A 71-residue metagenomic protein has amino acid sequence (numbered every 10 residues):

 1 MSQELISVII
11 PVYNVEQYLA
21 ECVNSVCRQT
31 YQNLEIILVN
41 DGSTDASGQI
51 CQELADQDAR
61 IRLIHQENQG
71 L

Functional and structural regions predicted by a protein language model:
M1-R28: N-proximal low-complexity "stem/linker" segments adjacent to membrane-targeting elements
Q3-I6, C27-L38, A46, D58-R62: Short loop->beta transition adjacent to catalytic acidic/histidine clusters or analogous donor-positioning motifs
I10-P11, V39, Q66: Small/polar loops that bind or transfer phosphate-bearing groups
A20, L34, D45-E53: Acidic helix N-cap motif at the loop->helix transition within catalytic regions of sugar-transfer enzymes
S25, N40-Q49, Q69: A conserved acidic beta->alpha catalytic loop
Q49-L71: Conserved donor nucleotide-binding strand/loop of the catalytic core
